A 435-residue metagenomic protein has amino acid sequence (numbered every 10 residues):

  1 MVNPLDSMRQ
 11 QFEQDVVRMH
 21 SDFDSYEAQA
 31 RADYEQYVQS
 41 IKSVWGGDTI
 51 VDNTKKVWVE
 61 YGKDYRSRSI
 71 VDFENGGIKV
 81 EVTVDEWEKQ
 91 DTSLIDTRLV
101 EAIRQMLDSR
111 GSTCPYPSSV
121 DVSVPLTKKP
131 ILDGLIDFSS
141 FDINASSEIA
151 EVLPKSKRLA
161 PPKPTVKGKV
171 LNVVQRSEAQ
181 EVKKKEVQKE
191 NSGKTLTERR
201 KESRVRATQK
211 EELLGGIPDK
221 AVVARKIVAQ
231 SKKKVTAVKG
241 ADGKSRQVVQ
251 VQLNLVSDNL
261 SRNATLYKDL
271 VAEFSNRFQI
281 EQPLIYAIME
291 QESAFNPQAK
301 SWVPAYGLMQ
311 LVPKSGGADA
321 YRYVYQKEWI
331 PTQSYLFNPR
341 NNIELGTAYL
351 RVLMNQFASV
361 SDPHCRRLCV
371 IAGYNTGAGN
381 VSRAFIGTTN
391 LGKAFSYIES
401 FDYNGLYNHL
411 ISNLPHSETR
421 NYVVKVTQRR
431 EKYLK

Functional and structural regions predicted by a protein language model:
M1-E290, N355, V360-S361, G387-K435: Cell-wall glycan-active module
W87, S293-N296, S315-A318, G377-V381: Solvent-exposed loop/turn segments at secondary-structure junctions within structured extracellular/periplasmic domains
A264, K268, A305, I343 (+3 more regions): Short alpha-helical patches at coil-to-helix transitions and adjacent helical residues in well-structured domains
Q279-V303, Q310-V312, G346-T347, V370-N375 (+1 more regions): Short, functionally critical alpha-helical segments immediately adjacent to catalytic or ligand/cofactor-binding
Q298-S301, Y321-Y323, R383-G387: Short, solvent-exposed loop/turn and secondary-structure capping segments
W302-I330, E344-V352, I398-F401, V426: Substrate-binding/active-site groove segments that recognize and process beta-1,4-linked N-acetyl-hexosamine
P331-N342: A short, structured beta-strand-centered segment in the mid-to-C-terminal lobe of catalytic cores from group-transfer
N342-N390: Catalytic and binding regions of secreted/periplasmic enzymes and modules that target cell-wall glycans
